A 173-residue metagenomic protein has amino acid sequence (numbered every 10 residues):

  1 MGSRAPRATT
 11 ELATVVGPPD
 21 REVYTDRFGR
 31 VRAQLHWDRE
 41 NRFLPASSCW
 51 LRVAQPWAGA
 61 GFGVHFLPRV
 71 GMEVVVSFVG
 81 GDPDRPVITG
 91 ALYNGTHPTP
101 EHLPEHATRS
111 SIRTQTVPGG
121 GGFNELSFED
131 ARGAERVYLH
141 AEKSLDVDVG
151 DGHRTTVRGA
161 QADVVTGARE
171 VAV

Functional and structural regions predicted by a protein language model:
M1-A8: Short boundary/loop segments of OB/S1/cold-shock single-stranded nucleic-acid-binding domains
A8-V173: Structural signature for extended repeat/solenoid scaffolds and their inter-repeat hinge/linker regions, spanning
